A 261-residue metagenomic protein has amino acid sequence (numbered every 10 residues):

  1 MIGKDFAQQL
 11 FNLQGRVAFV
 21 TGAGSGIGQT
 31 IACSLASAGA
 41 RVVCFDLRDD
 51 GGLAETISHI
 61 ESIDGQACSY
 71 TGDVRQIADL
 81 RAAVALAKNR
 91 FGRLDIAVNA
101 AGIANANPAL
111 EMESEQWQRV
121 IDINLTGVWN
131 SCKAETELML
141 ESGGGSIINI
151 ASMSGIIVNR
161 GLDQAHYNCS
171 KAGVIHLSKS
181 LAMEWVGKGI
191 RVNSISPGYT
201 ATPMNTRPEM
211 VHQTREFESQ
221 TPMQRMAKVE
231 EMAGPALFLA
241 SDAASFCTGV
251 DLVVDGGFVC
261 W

Functional and structural regions predicted by a protein language model:
I2-Q9, L237, T248-W261: Short C-terminal tail/terminal secondary-structure segment of NAD(P)H-dependent dehydrogenase/reductase domains
A40-E55: Conserved glycine-rich Rossmann-like NAD(P)H-binding loop of the short-chain dehydrogenase/reductase
P108-A109, E113-I121, D163, F217: Substrate-binding pocket helix/loop in short-chain dehydrogenase/reductase
C132, S170, S178: Active-site helix of classical SDR
E137, M183-E184, S245: Alpha-helical segment proximal to the catalytic Tyr-Lys
S152: Residue(s) in the substrate-gating loop at a strand-loop-helix junction that position the organic substrate next
V186, R191, C247-G249: Short, small/polar-rich loop/turn modules that mediate ligand/substrate recognition or access, typified
